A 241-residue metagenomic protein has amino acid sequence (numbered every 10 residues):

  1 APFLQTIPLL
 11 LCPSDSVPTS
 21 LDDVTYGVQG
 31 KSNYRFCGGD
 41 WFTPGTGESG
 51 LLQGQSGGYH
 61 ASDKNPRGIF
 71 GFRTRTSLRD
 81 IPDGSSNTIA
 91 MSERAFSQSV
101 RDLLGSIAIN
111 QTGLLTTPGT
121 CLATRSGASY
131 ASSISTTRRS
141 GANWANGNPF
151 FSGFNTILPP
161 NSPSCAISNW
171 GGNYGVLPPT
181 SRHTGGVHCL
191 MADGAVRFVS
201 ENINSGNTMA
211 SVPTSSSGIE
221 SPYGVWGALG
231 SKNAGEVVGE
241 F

Functional and structural regions predicted by a protein language model:
A1-P8, P13-G27: Short, surface-exposed recognition loops and adjoining beta-strand edges that mediate ligand/DNA contacts, enriched
I7-L10, S32, N87, G185-V187: Residue-level detector of short, conserved catalytic/binding motifs and their immediate flanks
P8, D23-Y26, Y34, P44-E48 (+1 more regions): N-terminal pilin/flagellin-like segments and related low-complexity appendage regions
S16, P44-G45, G50-F241: Hydrophobic alpha-helical interface faces used for helix-helix packing
G27-K31, V196: Short, well-ordered strand-loop elements centered on a beta-strand within folded domains, enriched for acidic residues
G30, Y34-D40: Extended, highly charged
